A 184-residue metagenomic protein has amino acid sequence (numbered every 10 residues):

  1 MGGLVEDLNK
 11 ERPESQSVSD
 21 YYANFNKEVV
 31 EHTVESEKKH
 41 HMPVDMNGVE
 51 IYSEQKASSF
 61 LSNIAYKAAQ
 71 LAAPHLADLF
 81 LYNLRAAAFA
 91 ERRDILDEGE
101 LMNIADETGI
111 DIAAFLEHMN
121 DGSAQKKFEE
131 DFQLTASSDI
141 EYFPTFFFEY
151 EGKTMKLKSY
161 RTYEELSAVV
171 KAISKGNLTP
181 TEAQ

Functional and structural regions predicted by a protein language model:
M1-F89: Structural alpha/beta surface segment adjacent to cysteine/selenocysteine redox centers across thiol/disulfide enzymes
P74, N83-Q184: C-terminal cap of thioredoxin/glutaredoxin-like
